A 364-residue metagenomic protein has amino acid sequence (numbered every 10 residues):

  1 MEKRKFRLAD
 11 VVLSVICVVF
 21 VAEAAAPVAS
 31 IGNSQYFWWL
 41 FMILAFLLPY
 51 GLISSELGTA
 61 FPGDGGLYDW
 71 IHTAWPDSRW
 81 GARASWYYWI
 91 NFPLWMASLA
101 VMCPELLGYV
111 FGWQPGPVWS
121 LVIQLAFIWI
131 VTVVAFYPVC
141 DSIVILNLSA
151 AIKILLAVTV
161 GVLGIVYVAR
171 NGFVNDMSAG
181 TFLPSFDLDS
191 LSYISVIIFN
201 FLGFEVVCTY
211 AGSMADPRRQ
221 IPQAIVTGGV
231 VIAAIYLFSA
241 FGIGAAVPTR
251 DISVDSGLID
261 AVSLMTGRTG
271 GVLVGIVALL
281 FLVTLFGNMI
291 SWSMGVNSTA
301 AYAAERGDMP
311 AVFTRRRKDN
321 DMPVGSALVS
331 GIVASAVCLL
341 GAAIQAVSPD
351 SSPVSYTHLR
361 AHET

Functional and structural regions predicted by a protein language model:
M1-F41, L47-S55, G63, S178: Membrane-interface "cap" regions at the ends of multi-pass membrane proteins
E2, S34-F37, P115-W119, N147-A278: Helix-loop-helix junctions that connect adjacent transmembrane segments in multi-pass membrane transporters
V12, F111-V139, A157-G161, N200 (+1 more regions): Transmembrane alpha-helical segments of multi-pass small-molecule transport proteins
A29-S30, P49-I128, V133-F136, L282-T299 (+2 more regions): Hydrophobic transmembrane alpha-helices that form the core helical bundles of multi-pass secondary transporters
P62-D64, A74-R79, G212-Q220, E305-P310 (+1 more regions): Juxtamembrane helix-boundary/capping and inter-helix hinge elements in multi-pass membrane proteins
D69-I71, P76-D77, Y109, W113 (+2 more regions): TM-loop-TM module centered on a large, flexible mid-protein loop between adjacent transmembrane helices in multi-pass
W129-I152, S213: Membrane-water interface regions at transmembrane-helix termini and the short interhelical loops of multi-pass membrane
T357-T364: Conserved small/polar residues in nucleotide/adenosyl-binding loops
